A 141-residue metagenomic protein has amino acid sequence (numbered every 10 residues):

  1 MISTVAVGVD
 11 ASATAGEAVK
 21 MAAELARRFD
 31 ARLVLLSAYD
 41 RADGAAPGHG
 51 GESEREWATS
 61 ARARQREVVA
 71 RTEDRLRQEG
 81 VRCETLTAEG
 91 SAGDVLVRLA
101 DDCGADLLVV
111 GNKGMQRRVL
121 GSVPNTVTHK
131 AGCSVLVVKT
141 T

Functional and structural regions predicted by a protein language model:
M1, T14, W57, D74-L108: Structural beta-alpha unit
I2-E52: Small/aliphatic-rich secondary-structure junction motif
R27, R98-D101, H129: Solvent-exposed polar/charged
V34-L36, E84-A88, L136: General small-molecule cofactor/ligand-binding pocket signal
G50-E54, D102-G104, T126: Short, hinge-like loop/turn segments at secondary-structure boundaries
S53-E67: A short acidic, glycine-rich active-site loop that binds or catalyzes chemistry on phosphate/adenosine moieties
L107-K130, T140: Glycine-rich, Arg-bearing micro-motifs that act as flexible, cationic patches
